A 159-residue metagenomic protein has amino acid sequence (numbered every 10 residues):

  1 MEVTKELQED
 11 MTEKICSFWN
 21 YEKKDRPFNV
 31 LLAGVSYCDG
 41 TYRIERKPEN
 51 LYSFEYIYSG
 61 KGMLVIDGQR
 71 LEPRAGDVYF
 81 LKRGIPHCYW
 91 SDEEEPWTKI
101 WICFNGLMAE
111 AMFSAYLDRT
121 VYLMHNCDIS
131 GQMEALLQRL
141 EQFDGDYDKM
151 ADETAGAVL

Functional and structural regions predicted by a protein language model:
M1-E72, V78, E93, E110 (+1 more regions): Generic protein-terminus/edge-of-domain signal
A33, L81, I102: Hydrophobic residues at beta-strand termini and immediately following loops that shape nucleotide-binding pockets
Q69-E72, P96, D146-K149: Membrane-helix interface segments
P73-H87: Conserved metal-binding segment of the jelly-roll/cupin
G84-M108: Ligand-binding loop in jelly-roll beta-barrel domains
A111-L159: Amphipathic alpha-helical segments enriched in hydrophobic/aromatic residues interleaved with Lys/Arg
